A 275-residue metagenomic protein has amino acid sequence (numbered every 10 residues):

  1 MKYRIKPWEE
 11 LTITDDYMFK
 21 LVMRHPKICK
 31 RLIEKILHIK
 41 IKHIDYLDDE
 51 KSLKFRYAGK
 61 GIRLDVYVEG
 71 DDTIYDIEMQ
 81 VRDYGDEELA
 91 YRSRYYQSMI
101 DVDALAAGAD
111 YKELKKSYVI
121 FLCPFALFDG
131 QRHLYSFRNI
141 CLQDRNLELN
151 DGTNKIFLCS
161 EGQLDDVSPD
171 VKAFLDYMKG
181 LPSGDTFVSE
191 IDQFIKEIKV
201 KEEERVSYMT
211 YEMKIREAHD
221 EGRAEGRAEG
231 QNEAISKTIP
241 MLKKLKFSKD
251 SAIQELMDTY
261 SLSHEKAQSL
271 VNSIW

Functional and structural regions predicted by a protein language model:
M1-E9, Y17, D71, Y75-Q80 (+1 more regions): Short, charged alpha-helical interaction segments and adjacent helix-coil junctions
M1-N154, L164-D166: Accessory alpha/beta interaction modules
L32, I36, K40, E161 (+3 more regions): Amphipathic alpha-helical segments in well-ordered regions
L47-D48, G61, L158, Q254 (+1 more regions): Short alpha-helix boundary/capping motifs
T153-Y177: Compact structured core domains
